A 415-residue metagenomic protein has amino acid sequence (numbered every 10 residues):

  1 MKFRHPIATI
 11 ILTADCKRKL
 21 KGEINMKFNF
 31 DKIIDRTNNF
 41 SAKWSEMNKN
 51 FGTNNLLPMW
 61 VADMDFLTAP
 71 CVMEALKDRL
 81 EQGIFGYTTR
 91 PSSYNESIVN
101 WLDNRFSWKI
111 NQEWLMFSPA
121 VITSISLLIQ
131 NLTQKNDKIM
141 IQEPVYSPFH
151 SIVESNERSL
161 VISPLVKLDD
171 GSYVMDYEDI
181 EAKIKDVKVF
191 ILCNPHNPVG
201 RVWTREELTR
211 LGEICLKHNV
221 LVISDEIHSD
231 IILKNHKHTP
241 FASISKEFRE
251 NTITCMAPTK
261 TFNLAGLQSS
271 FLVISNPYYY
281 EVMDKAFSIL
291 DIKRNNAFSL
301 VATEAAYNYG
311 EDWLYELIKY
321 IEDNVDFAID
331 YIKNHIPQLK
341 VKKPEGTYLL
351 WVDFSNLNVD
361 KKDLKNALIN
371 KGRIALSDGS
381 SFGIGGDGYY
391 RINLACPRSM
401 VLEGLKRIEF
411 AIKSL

Functional and structural regions predicted by a protein language model:
T9-N25: Short, Lys/Arg-enriched N-terminal segments with co-localized hydrophobic residues within the first ~10-30 amino acids
K27-A120, L127, A306-Y307, S414-L415: N-terminal small-domain helix-loop-helix segment of the aminotransferase-like
E74, D78, K246, E250-E322 (+2 more regions): Conserved core segment of the aminotransferase class I/II
N131-V153: Conserved PLP-anchoring active-site segment centered on the Schiff-base-forming lysine
N156, K217-H218, F248, G372 (+1 more regions): Helix C-cap/helix->beta junction micro-motif
V166-H236: Active-site phosphate-binding strand-loop segment of PLP-dependent enzymes
E304, Y320-I329, V341-F354: Conserved glycine-rich beta-strand-loop-beta hairpin in the small C-terminal domain of fold type I
A367-L376, F382-L415: PLP-dependent enzyme catalytic core of the Aspartate aminotransferase-like
